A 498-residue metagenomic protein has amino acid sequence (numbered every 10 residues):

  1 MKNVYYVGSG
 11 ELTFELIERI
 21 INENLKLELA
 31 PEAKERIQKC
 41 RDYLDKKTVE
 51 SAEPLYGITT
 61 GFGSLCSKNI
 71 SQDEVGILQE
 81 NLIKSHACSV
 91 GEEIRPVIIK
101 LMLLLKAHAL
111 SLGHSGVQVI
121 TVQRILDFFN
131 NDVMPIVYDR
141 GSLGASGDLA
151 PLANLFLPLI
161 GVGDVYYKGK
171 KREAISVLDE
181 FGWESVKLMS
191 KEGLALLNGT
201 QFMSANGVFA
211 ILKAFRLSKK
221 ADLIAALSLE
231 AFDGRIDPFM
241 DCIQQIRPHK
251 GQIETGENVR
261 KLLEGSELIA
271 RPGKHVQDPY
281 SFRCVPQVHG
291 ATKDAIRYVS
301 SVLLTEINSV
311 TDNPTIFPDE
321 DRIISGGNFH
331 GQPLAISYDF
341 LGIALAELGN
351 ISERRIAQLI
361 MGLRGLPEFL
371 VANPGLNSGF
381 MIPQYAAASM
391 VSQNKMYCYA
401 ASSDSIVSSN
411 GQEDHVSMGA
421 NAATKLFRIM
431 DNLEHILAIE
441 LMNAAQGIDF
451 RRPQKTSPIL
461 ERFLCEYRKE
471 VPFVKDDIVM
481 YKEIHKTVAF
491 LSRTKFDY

Functional and structural regions predicted by a protein language model:
K2-A52, L82-P135, L229, Q244: Glycine-rich, flexible loop motifs
K2-L25, L29-R36, C40-Y43, I160-Y498: C-terminal auxiliary extensions adjacent to catalytic cores
E32-E35, K39, G57, D73 (+7 more regions): Generic alpha-helix structural propensity
S51-E53, K68, T255-G256: Polyanion/phosphate-binding surface patch
A52-G57, K495: An N-terminal domain-start capping segment
Y56-I70, E74-L78, S85-L110, Y138-I160 (+2 more regions): FAD-binding core of FAD-dependent oxidoreductases, characterized by glycine-rich FAD pyrophosphate-binding loops
L104, L112-M134, A145-L149, L157 (+1 more regions): Well-ordered mid-protein domain cores that form the structural environment of catalytic cofactors
V137-S142, D319-I323: Cysteine-centered functional microenvironments
